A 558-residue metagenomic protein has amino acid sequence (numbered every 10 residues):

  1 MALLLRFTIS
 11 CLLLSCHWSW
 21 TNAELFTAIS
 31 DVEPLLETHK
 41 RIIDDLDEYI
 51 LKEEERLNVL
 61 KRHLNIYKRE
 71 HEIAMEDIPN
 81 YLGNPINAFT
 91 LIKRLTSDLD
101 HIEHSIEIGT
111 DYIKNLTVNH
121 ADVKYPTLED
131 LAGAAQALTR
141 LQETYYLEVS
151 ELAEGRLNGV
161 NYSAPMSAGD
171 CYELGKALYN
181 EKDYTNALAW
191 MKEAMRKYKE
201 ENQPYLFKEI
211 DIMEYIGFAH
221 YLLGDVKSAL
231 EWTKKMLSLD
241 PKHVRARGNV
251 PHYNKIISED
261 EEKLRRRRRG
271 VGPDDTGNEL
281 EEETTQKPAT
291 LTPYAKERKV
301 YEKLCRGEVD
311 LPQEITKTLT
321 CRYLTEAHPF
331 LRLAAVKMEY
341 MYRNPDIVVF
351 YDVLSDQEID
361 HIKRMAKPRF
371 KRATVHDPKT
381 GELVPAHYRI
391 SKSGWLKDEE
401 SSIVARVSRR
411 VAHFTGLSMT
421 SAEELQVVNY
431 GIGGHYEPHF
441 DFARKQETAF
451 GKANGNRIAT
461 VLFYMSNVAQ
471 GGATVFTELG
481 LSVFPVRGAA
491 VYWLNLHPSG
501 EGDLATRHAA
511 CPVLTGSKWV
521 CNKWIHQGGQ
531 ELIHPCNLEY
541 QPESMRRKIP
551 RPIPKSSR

Functional and structural regions predicted by a protein language model:
A2-A490, L496-R558: Fe(II)/2-oxoglutarate oxygenase catalytic core
